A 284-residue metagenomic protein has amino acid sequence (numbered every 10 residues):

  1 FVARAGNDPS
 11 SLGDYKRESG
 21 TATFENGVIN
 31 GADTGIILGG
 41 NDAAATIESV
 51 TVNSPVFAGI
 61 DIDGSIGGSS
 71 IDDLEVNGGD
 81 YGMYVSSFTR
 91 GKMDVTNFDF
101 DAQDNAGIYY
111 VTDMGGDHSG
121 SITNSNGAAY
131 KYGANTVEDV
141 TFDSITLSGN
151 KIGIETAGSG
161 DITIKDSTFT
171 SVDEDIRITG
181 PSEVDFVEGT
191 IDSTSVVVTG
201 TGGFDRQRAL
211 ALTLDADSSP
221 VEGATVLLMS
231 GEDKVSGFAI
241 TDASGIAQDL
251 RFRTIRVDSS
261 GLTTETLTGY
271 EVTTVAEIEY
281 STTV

Functional and structural regions predicted by a protein language model:
F1-R17, T34-N41, A58-S65, Y81-F88 (+5 more regions): Glycine-rich beta-solenoid repeat tracts in large extracellular/virion proteins
R17-G31, A44-S54, G67-G78, R90-D104 (+4 more regions): Right-handed parallel beta-helix
T170, T190-D192, I255-V284: A short, solvent-exposed loop/turn motif at the edges and junctions of modular extracellular/periplasmic domains
F204-R206, V284: Interdomain boundary/hinge segments at the C-termini of tandem beta-sandwich modules
R208-L210: Structural beta-strand segments of beta-rich domains
T213-S230: Structural motif
M229-K234, E277-E279: Change "in extracellular beta-sheet-rich domains … of secreted and cell-surface proteins" to "in beta-sheet-rich domains
G231-G261: Short, acidic Ser/Thr/Gly-rich low-complexity loop/linker segments typical of extracellular and cell-surface proteins
